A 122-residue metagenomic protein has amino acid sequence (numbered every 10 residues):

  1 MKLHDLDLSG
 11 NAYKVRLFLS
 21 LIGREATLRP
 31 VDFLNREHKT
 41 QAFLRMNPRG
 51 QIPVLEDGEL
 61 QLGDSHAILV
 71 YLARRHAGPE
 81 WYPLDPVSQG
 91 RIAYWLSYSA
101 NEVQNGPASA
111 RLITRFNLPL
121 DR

Functional and structural regions predicted by a protein language model:
M1-R122: GST-like domain detector, emphasizing the conserved glutathione-binding G-site in the N-terminal thioredoxin-like
